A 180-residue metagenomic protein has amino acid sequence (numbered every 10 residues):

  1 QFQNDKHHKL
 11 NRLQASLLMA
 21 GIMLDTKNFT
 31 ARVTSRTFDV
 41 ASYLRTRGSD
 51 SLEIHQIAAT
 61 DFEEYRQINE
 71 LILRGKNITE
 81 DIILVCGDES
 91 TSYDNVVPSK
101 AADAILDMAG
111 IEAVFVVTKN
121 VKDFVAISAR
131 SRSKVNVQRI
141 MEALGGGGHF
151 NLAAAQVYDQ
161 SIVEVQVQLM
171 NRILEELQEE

Functional and structural regions predicted by a protein language model:
Q1-G21: A short, charged helix-loop
M19, L24-E180: Hydrophobic helix-and-loop "lid/oligomerization" segment in the mid-to-C-terminal part of catalytic domains
